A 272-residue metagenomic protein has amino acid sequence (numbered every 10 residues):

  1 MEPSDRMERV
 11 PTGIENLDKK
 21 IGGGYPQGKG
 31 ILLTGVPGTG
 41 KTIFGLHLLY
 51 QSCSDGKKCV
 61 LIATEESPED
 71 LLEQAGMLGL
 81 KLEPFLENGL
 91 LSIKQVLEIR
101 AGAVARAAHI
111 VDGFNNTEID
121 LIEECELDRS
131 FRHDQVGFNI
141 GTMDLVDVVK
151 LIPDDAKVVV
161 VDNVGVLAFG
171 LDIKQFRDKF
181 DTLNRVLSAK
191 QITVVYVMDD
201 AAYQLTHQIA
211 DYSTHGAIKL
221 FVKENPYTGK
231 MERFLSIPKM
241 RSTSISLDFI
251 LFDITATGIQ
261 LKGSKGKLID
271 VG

Functional and structural regions predicted by a protein language model:
M1-S4, S244-G272: C-terminal regions of RecA-like/P-loop NTPase motor modules
P3-P11: Dynamic helix-loop-helix/coil hinge segments at AAA+ ATPase domain boundaries and subdomain interfaces
T12-G24: Pre-Walker A adenine-sensing motif
G30-T34: Short hydrophobic/aromatic beta-strand immediately N-terminal to the Walker A/P-loop
V36-S130: Conserved P-loop
K58, G89-L90, D155-V158, A189-Y196: Loop/turn-to-beta-strand initiation segments
I99-S188: Phosphate-binding/switch loop-helix module in NTP-utilizing enzymes
I192-G258: Phosphate-binding/switch region of NTP-binding enzymes
